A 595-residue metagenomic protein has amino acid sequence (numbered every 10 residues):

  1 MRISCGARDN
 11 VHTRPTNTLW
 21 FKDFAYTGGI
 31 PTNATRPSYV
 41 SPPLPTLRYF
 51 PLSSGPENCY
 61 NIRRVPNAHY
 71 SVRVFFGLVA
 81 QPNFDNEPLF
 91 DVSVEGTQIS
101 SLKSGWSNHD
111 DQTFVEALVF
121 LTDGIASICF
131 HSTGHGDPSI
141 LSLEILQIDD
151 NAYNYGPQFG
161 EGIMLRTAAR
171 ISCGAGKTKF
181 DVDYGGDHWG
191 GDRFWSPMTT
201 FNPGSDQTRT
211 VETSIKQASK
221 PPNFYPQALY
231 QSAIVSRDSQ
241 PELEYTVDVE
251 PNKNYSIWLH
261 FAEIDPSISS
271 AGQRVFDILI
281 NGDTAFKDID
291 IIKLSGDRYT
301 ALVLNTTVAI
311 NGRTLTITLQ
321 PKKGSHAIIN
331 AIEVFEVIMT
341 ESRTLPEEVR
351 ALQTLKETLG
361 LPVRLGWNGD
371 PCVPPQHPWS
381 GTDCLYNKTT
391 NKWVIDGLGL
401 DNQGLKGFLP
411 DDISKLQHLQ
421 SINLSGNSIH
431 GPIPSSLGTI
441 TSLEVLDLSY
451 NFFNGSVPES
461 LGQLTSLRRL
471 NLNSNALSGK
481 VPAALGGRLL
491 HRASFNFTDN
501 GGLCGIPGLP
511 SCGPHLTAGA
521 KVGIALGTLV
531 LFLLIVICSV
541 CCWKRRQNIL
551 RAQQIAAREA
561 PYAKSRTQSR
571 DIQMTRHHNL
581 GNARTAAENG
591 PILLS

Functional and structural regions predicted by a protein language model:
M1-L385, V394-G404, F408, S421-S428 (+4 more regions): Compositionally biased, intrinsically disordered or flexible polar/acidic segments
K392, S414-L419, G438-L443, G462-L467 (+1 more regions): Leucine-rich repeat
D396-L400, I422-L424, L443-L448, R468-L472 (+1 more regions): Conserved hydrophobic beta-strand positions in leucine-rich repeat
G404-K406, S428-H430, S442, F452-N454 (+2 more regions): Canonical position 11/12 of the leucine-rich repeat
L409-D411, H430-S435, N454-E459, S478-G486 (+1 more regions): The feature encodes a structural signal of leucine-rich repeats
L464-K521, G527-L534, C542: Leucine-rich repeat domain C-terminal region
S539-S565: Membrane-proximal cytoplasmic juxtamembrane segment of single-pass cell-surface glycoproteins
I572-S595: Intracellular C-terminal tails of type I single-pass membrane proteins
